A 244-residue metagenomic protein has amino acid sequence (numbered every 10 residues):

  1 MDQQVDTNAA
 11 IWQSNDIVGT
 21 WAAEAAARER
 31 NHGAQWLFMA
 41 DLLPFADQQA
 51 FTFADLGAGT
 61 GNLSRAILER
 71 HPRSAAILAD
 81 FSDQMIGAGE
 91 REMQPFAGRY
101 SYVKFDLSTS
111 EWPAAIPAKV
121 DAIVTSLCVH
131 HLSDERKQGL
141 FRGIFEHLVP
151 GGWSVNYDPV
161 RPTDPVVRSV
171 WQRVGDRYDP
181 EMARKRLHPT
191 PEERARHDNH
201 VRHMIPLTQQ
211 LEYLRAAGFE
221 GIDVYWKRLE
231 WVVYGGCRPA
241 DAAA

Functional and structural regions predicted by a protein language model:
M1-D47: Conserved class I S-adenosyl-L-methionine
A54-L56, T60-S110: Class I SAM-dependent methyltransferase SAM/SAH-binding core
T109-P117: Short conserved loop adjoining the S-adenosyl-L-methionine
V124: A conserved beta-strand element that flanks and buttresses the S-adenosyl-L-methionine
L127-C128: Short catalytic micro-motifs in class I SAM-dependent methyltransferases
Q138-P150: A short glycine-rich, Lys/Arg-flanked "PGG" loop and its adjoining helix->strand segment in the class I
Y157-A217: C-terminal alpha-helical "lid/dimerization" subdomain adjacent to the S-adenosyl-L-methionine
E220-A244: Core SAM-dependent methyltransferase catalytic element
